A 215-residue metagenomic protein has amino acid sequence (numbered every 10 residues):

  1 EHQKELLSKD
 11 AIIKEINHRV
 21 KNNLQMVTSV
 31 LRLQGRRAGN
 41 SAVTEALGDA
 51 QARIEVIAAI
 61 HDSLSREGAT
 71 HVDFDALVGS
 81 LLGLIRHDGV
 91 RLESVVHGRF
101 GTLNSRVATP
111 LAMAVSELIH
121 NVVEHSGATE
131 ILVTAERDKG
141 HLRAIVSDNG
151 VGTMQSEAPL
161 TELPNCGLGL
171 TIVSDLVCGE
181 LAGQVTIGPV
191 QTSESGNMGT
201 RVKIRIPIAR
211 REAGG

Functional and structural regions predicted by a protein language model:
K4-I13, N17, G39, V72 (+1 more regions): Conserved short strand/loop->alpha-helix "switch" segment adjacent to the catalytic nucleotide/phosphoryl-transfer site
A11, L24-E55, S65-T70: Histidine phosphotransfer helical core of two-component systems
L47-E55, A59-S63, T70-H87: Short beta-to-alpha transition helix within the HATPase_c
E130-G140: Short beta-strand/loop element within the Bergerat-fold HATPase_c
I131, M198-I206: Hydrophobic core positions in the C-terminal catalytic ATP-binding module
D148: Acidic ATP/Mg2+-coordinating residue in the GHKL
G152-Q155: A short glycine-centered beta->alpha linker in the GHKL/HATPase_c
A158-G188: ATP phosphate-binding glycine-rich loop and adjacent ATP-lid/helix-beta elements within ATP-binding kinase/ATPase
